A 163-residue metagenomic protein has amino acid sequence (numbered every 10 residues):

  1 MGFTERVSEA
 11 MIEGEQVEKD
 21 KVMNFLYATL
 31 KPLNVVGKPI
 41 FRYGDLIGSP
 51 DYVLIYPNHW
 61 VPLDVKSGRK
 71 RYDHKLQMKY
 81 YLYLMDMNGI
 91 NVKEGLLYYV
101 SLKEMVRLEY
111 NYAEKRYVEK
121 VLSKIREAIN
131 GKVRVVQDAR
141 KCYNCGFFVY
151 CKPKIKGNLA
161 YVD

Functional and structural regions predicted by a protein language model:
M1-P62, K66-R71, L76, D163: Metal-dependent nuclease catalytic cores that hydrolyze phosphodiester bonds in DNA/RNA, characterized by
M1-T4, G131-D163: Cysteine-cluster motifs in flexible loop/terminal segments that predominantly coordinate metals
L26-Y27, P32, R116, V133-D138 (+1 more regions): Residue-level signal for the start and early helices of compact helical domains
F41-N130, R140, G146-V149: Nucleic-acid nuclease catalytic cores
